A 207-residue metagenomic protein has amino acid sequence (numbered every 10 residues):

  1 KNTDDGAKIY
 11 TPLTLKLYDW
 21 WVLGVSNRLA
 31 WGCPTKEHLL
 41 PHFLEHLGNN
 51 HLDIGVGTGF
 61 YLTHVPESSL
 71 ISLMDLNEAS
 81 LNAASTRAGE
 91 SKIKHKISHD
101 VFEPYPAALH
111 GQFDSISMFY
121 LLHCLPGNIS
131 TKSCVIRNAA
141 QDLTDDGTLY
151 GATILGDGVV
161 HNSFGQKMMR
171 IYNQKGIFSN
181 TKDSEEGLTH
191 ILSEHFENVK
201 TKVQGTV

Functional and structural regions predicted by a protein language model:
K1-L47, F60: Conserved class I S-adenosyl-L-methionine
G48, I93, Q112-D114: Local beta-strand N-terminus motif with an aromatic residue
N50-Y105: Class I SAM-dependent methyltransferase SAM/SAH-binding core
S117-Y120: A conserved beta-strand element that flanks and buttresses the S-adenosyl-L-methionine
L125-N138: A short, conserved alpha-helix within the catalytic core of class I
L143-L149: Short glycine-dipeptide loop
Y150-T201: C-terminal alpha-helical "lid/dimerization" subdomain adjacent to the S-adenosyl-L-methionine
G205-V207: Short hydrophobic/aromatic beta-strand or adjacent loop that forms the aromatic wall/cage of a ligand/substrate-binding
